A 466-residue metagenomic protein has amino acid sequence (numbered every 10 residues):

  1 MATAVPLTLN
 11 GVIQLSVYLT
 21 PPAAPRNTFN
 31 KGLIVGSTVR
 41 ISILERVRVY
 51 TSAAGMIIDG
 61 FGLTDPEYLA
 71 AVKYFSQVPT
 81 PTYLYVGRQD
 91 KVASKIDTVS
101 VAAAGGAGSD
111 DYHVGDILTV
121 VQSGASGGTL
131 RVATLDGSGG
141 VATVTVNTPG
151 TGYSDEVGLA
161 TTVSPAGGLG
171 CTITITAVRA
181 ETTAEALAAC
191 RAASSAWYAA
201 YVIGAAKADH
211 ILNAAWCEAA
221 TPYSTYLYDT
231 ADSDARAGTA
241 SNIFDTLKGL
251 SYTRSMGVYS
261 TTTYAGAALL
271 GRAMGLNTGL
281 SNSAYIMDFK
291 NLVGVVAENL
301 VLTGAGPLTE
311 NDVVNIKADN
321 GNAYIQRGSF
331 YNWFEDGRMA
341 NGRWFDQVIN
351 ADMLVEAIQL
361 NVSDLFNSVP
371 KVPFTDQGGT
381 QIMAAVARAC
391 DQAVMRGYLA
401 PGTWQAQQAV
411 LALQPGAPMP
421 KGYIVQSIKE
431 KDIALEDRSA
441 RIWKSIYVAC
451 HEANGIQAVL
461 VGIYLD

Functional and structural regions predicted by a protein language model:
M1-D97, S109-H113, L118-Q122, G168-N242: Small-residue-rich
M1-G60, F334-D466: Structured, hydrophobic secondary-structure cores that serve as assembly/anchoring elements
T20-P22, S37-R40, Q89-K91, A104-G106 (+11 more regions): Generic structural motif
G36, L130, L270-M274: Glycine-centered structural positions embedded in regular secondary structure
G60, T64, T119, G158-S164 (+1 more regions): Short amphipathic alpha-helical segments with coiled-coil-like heptad repeat character
K95, Y153, D209, Q457-V459: Intrinsically disordered, low-complexity acidic/polar segments
K95-R179: Conserved, function-critical positions that sit in or immediately flank catalytic and ligand-binding motifs
R191-K371, P401-G402, A406-V425: A glycine- and small-residue-enriched flexible loop/hinge signal that marks low-structured segments
